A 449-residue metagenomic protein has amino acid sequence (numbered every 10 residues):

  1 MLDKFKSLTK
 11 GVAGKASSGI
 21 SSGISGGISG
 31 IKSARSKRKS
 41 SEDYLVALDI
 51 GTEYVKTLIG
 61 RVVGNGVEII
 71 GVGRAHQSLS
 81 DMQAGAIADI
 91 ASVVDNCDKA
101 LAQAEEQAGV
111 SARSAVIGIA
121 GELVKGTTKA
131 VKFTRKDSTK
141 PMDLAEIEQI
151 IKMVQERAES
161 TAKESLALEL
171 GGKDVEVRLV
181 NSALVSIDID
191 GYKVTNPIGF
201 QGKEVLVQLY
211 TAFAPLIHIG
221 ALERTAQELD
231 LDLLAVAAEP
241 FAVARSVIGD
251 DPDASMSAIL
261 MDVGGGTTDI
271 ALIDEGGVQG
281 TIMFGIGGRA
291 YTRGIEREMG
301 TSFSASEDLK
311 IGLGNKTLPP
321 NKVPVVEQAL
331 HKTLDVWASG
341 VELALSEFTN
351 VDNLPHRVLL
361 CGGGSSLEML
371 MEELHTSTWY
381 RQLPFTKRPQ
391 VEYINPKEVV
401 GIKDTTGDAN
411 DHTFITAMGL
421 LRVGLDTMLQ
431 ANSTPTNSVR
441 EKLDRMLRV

Functional and structural regions predicted by a protein language model:
M1-T52, L58-A115, I119-A258, Q279 (+6 more regions): Nucleotide/phosphate-binding catalytic cleft detector across ATP-hydrolyzing and phosphate-transferring enzymes
Y54, A214, N353-W379: Glycine-rich phosphate-binding loops at beta-strand->alpha-helix junctions
I117-E122, V358-S366, Y380, I394-P396: Glycine-rich beta-strand-to-loop/alpha-helix junction loops that act as flexible
K136, Q279-G280, V325-V326, H356 (+1 more regions): Short beta-alpha connecting loops at secondary-structure transitions that line or flank enzyme active sites
K140-L144, E148, S377-I415: Conserved phosphate-binding/catalytic loops in two-lobed NTP-binding clefts
L209, M256-G294: Glycine-rich phosphate-binding loop of actin/hexokinase-like ATP-binding domains
G264, T333-L345: A general structural motif
S302, S306-L309: Small-residue helix-packing motif on alpha-helices
